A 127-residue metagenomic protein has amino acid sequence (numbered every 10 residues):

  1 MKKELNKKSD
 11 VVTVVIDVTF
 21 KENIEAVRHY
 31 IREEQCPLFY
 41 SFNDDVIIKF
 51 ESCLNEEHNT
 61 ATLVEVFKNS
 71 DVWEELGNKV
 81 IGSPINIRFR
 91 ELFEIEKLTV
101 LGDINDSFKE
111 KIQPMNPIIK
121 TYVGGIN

Functional and structural regions predicted by a protein language model:
M1-A61, K68-K79, L92-N127: Short S/T/G/P-rich N-terminal loop/turn motif that feeds into the first structured element of a domain
I81-R88: A short, acidic, amphipathic alpha-helical segment used as a generic capping/interface helix at domain edges
